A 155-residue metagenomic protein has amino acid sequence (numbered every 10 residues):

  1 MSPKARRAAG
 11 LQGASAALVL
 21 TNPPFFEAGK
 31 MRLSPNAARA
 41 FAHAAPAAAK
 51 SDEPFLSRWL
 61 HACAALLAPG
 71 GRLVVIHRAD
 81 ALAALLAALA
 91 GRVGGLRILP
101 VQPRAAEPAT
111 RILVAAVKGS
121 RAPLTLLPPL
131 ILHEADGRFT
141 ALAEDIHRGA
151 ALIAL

Functional and structural regions predicted by a protein language model:
S2, Q102-A105, S120: Residue-level detector of flexible, active-site-proximal loop/helix-junction positions within diverse enzyme catalytic
S2-L20: A short acidic, Gly/Pro-enriched loop at the edge of an enzyme's catalytic core that lines a small-molecule cofactor
P3, F25, K118: Short, glycine/acidic-enriched loop or turn micro-motifs at the edges of active sites
A14-L18, P23-R58: Mobile active-site "lid"/loop adjacent to the S-adenosyl-L-methionine
E27-A28, H43, P103, L126 (+1 more regions): Generic structural "secondary-structure junction" signal
S51-A109: Conserved Class I SAM-dependent methyltransferase catalytic core
A109-L155: SAM/dcSAM-binding transferase cores
